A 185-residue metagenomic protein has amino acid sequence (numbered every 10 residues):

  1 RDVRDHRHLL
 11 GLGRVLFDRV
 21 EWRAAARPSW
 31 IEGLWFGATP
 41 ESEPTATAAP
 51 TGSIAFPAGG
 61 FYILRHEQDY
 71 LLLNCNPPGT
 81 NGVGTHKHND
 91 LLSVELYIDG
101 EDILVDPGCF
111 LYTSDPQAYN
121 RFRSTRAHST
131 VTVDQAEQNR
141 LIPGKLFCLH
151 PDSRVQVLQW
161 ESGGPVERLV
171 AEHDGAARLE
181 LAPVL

Functional and structural regions predicted by a protein language model:
R1-L104, C109, Q156-W160: Carbohydrate-active enzyme catalytic cores, enriched for enzymes that act on polyanionic acidic polysaccharides
D5-H8, A127, D174: Positively charged, low-complexity intrinsically disordered regions
I54-L71, E137, L141-L185: Extended, loop-rich substrate-binding clefts of extracytoplasmic carbohydrate-active enzymes
T80-G84, P116, V184: Low-complexity, polar-biased intrinsically disordered regions enriched in Pro/Ser/Thr/Gly
D90-H150: Active-site rim segments in enzyme catalytic domains, especially the processed small/beta chain of N-terminal
